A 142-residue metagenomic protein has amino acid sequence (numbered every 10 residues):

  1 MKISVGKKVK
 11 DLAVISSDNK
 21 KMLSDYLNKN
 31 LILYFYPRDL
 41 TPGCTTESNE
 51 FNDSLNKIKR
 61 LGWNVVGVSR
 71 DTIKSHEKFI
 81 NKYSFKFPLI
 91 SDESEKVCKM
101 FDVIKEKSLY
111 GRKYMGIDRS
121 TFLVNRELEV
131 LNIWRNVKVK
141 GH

Functional and structural regions predicted by a protein language model:
M1-H142: Chalcogenol-based redox active-site neighborhoods
